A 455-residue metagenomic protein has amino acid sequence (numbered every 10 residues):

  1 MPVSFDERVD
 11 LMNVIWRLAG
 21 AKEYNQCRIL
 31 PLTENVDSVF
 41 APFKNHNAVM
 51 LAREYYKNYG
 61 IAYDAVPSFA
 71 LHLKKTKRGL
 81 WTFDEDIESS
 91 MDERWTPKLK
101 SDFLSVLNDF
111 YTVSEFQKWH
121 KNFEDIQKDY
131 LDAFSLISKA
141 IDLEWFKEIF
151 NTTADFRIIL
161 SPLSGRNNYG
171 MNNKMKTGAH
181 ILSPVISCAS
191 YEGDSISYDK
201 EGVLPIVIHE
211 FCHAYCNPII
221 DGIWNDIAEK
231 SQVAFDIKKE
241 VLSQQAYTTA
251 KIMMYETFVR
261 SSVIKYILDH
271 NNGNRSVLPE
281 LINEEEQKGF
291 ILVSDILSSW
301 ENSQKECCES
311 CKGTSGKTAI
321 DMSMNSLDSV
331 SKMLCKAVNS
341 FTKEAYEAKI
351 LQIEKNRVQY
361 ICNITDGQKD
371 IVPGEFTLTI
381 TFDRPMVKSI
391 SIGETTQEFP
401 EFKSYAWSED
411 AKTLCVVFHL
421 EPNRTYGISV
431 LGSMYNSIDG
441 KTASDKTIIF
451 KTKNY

Functional and structural regions predicted by a protein language model:
M1-L80, K288-W300: N-terminal mature-domain "stem" immediately C-terminal to a signal peptide or N-terminal signal-anchor/transmembrane
E88, G170-E201: Active-site scaffold of zinc-dependent metalloenzymes
F123-A179: Auxiliary, metal-adjacent structural segments of Zn-dependent hydrolase domains
E201-G222: Active-site recognition of the HExxH zinc-binding catalytic motif
N217-Q244: Post-HEXXH active-site segment of zinc metalloproteases
V263-Y360: Pan-zinc metallopeptidase signature
N339-G393, T442-Y455: N-terminal non-catalytic regions of secreted/periplasmic and cell-surface proteins
Y435-K441: Short, solvent-exposed loop/turn segments at the edges of extracellular beta-sandwich modules
